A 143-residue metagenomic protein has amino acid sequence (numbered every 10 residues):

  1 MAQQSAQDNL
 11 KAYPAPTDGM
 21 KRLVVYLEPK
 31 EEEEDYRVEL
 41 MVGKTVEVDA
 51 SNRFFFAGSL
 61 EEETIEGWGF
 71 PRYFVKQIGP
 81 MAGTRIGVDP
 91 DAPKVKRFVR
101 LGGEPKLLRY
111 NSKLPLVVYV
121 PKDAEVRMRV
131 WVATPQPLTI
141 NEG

Functional and structural regions predicted by a protein language model:
M1-E47: N-terminal export/targeting and maturation segments
A12, P105-L108: Beta-strand-rich interaction surfaces with strong enrichment in secreted/lumenal proteins
T17-G19, E32-E34, G67, Y110-S112 (+1 more regions): Solvent-exposed loop and beta-edge segments used for protein-protein assembly and interaction
R22-Y26, P71-V75, L108: Generic recognition of long tandem-repeat/solenoid scaffolds
Y26-E28, M41-G43, A57, K76 (+3 more regions): A structural detector for beta-sheet-dominated domains
E31-E34, T45-D49, D123-R127, P135: Primarily extracytoplasmic ectodomains and periplasmic/lumenal surface modules that are beta-strand-rich
E34-G103: Mature extracytoplasmic domains of secretory-pathway proteins
R109-G143: C-terminal partner/receptor-binding element of secreted or periplasmic proteins
